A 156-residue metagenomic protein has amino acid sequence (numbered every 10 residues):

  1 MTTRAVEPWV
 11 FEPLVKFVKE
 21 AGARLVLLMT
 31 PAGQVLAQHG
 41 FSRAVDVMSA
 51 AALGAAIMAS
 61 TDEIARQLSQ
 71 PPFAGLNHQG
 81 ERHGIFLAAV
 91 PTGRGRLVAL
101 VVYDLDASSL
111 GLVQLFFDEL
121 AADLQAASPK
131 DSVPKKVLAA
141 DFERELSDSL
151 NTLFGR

Functional and structural regions predicted by a protein language model:
M1-A23, L36-R156: Acidic, low-complexity cytosolic segments
L28-L36: Short, glycine-anchored, charge-dense loop/turn motifs used at functional sites
